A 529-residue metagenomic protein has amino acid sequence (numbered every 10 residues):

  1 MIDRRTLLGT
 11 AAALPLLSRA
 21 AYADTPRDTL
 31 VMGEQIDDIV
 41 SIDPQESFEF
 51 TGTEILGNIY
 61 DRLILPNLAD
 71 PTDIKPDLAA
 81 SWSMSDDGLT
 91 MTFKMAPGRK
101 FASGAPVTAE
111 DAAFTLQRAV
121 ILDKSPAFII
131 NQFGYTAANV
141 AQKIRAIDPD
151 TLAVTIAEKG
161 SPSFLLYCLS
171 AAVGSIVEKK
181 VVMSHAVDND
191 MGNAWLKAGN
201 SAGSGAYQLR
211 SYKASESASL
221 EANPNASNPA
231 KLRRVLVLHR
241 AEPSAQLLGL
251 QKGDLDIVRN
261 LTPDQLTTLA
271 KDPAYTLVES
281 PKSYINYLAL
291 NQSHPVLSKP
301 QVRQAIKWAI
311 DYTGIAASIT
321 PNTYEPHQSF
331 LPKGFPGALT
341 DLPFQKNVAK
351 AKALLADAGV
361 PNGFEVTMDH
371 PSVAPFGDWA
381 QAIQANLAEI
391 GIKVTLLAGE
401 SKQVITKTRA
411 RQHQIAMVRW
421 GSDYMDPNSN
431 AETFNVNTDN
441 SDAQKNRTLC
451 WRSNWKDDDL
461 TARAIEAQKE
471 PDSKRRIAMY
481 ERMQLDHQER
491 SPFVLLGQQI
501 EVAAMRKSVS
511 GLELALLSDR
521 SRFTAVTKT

Functional and structural regions predicted by a protein language model:
V31, T108-Q117, P149-T155, K159 (+6 more regions): Alpha-helical secondary-structure segments
G33-D86, Q117, N200-S204: N-terminal lobe/hinge region of extracytoplasmic solute-binding protein
D37-T53, L78-A80, A105, P162-S175 (+4 more regions): A structural "hinge/loop" feature
E54, K213, A222, A309-G337 (+2 more regions): Detector for C-terminal structural segments
L68-A69, S170-A230, V348-A349, A353: Gly/Pro-rich hinge or "lid" segments in bacterial periplasmic/extracellular proteins
A80-P126, A153-T155, G249, V296: Aromatic- and charge-enriched surface segment that lines or borders ligand/interaction sites
K94, N131-H185: Surface-exposed binding/hinge segments that line and control ligand-binding clefts or catalytic entry sites
W195, N223-T268, Q384, K393-T395: Ligand-site clamp/hinge motif
